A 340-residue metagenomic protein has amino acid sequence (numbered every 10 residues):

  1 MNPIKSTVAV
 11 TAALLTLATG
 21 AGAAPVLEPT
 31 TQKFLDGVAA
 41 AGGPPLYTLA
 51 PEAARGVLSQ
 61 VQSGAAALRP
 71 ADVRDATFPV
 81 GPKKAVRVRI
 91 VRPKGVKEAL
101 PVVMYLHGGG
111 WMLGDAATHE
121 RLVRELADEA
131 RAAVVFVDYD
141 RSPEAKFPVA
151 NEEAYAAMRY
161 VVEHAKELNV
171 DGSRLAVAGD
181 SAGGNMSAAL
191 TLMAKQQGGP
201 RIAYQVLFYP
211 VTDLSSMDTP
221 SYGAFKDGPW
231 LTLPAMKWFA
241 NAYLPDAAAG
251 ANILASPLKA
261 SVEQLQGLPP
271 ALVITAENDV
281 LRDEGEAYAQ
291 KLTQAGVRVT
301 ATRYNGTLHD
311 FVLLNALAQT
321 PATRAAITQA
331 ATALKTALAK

Functional and structural regions predicted by a protein language model:
M1-A9: Bacterial N-terminal signal peptides that target proteins for export
T11-L14: Intrinsically disordered, charged and Pro/Gly-enriched terminal/linker segments that flank large helical-solenoid
T16-A21: N-terminal signal peptide c-region/cleavage motif recognized by signal peptidases
A24-K340: Alpha/beta-hydrolase superfamily serine-hydrolase fold, recognizing
